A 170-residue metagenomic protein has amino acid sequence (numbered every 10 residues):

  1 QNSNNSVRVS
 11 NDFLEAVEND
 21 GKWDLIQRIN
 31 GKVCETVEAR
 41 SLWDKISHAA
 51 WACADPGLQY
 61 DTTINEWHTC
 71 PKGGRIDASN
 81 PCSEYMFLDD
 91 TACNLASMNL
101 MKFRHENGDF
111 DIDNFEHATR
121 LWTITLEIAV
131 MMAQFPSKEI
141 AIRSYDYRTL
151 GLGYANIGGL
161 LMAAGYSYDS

Functional and structural regions predicted by a protein language model:
Q1-G74, Y166, S170: Conserved, charged catalytic cores of large soluble enzymes
A50-A164: Function-dense linear segments that define catalytic or interfacial modules in macromolecule-processing proteins
